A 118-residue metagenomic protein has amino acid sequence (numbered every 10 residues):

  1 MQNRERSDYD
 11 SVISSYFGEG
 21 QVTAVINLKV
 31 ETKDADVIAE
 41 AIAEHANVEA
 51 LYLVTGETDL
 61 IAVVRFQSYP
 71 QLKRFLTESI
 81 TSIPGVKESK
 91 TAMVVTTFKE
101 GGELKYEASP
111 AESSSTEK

Functional and structural regions predicted by a protein language model:
M1-K118: A compositional/biophysical signature of low hydrophobicity enriched in polar/charged and small residues
